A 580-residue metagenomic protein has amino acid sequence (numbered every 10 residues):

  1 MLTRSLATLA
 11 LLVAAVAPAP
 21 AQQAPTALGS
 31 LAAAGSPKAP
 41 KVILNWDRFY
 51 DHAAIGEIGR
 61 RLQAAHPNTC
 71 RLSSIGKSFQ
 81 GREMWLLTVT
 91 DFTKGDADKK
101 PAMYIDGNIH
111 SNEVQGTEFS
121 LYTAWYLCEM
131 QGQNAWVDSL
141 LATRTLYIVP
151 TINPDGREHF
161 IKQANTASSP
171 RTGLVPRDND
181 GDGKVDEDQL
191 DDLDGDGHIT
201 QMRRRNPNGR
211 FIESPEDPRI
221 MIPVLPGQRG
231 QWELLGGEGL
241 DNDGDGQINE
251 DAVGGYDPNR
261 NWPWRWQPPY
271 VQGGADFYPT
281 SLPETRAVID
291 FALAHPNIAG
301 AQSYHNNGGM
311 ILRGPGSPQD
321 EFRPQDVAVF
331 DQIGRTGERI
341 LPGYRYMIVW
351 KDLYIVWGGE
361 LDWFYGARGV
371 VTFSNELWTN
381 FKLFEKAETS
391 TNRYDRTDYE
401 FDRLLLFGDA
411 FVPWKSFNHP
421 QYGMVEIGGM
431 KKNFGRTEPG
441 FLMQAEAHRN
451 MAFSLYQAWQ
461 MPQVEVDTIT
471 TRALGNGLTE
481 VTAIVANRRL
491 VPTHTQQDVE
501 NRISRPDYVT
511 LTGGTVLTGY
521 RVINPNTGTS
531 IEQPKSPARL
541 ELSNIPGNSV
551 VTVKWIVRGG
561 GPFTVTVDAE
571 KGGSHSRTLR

Functional and structural regions predicted by a protein language model:
M1-A7: Bacterial N-terminal signal peptides that target proteins for export
A7-A15: Bacterial N-terminal signal peptides
P18-Q23: Boundary at the C-terminal end of the N-terminal hydrophobic targeting segment
A24-A33, T143-Y270, D362-Y365, L377: Surface-exposed loop and adjacent secondary-structure segments within mature catalytic domains
T26-E83: Short glycine- and acidic-rich boundary segments immediately preceding or forming the N-terminal edge of structured
R71, E83, Y147-V149, D155 (+9 more regions): Metallocarboxypeptidase
G116-K162: Short helix-loop-beta-strand segments that form the rim/entrance of peptidase-like active sites
A486-R580: C-terminal beta-sandwich/jelly-roll accessory domains of carbohydrate-active enzymes
